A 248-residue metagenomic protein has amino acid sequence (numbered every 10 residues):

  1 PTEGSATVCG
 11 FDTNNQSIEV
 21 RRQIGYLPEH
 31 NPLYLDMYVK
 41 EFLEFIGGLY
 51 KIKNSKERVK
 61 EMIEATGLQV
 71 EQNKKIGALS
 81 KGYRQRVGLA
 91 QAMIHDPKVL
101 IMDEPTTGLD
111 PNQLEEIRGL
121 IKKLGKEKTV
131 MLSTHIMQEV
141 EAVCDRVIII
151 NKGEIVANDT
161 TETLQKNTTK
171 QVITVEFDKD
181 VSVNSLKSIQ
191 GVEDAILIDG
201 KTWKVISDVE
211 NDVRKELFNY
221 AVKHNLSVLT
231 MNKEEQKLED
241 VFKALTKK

Functional and structural regions predicted by a protein language model:
P1-N151, A157: ABC transporter nucleotide-binding domains
S5, K75, V172, S227-T230: Residues at or immediately flanking beta-strands
T13, I52, D178-K179, E210 (+1 more regions): Short beta->alpha junction loops/turns
M62-I63, L79, T202-W203, K237-L238: Short secondary-structure capping/turn micro-motifs that flank functional sites
I76, G200, E234: Residue-level "edge-of-site" marker
E116-D208: ABC transporter nucleotide-binding domain
V209-K248: C-terminal coupling/interaction segments
